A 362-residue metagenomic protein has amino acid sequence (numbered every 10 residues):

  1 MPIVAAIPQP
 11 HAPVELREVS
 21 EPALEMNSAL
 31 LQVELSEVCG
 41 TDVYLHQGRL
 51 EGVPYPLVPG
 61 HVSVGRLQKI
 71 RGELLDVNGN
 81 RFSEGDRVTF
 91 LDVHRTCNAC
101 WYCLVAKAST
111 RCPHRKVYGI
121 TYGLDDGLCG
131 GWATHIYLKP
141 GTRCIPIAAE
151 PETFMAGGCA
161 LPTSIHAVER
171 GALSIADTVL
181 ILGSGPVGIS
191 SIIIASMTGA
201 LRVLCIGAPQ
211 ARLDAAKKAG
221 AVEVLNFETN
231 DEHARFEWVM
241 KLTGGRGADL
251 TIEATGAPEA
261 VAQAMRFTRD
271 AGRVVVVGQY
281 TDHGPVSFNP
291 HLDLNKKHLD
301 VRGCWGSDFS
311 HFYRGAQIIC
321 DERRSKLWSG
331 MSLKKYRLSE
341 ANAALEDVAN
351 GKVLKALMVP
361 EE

Functional and structural regions predicted by a protein language model:
M1, A262-R266, F309-E362: C-terminal hydrophobic helical "lid"/dimerization subdomain of Rossmann-like NAD(P)H-dependent oxidoreductases
A5-A23, G40-I70, T89-H94, C112-G127: N-terminal glycine-rich cofactor-binding segment
P22-S36, L50-L104, I145-A149: Glycine-rich beta-strand-centered segment in the early N-terminal region that forms part of a ligand/cofactor-binding
C97-L182: NAD(P)H dinucleotide-binding glycine-rich loop of Rossmann-like/cofactor-binding domains, especially the beta1-alpha1
T163, V187, R212: Hydrophobic/small residue at the entry helix of a nucleotide-binding pocket
I181-S184, S196-Q263: Adenosine-nucleotide cofactor-binding segment
K217, V222, P258-R323, P360-E362: Glycine-rich phosphate-binding loop and adjacent beta-alpha segment of Rossmann(oid) nucleotide-cofactor-binding
